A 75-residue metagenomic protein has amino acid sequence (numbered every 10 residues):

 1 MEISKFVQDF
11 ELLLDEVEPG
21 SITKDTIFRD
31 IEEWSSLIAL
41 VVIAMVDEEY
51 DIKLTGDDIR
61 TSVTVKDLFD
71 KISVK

Functional and structural regions predicted by a protein language model:
M1-W34, I38-I43, E49-K75: Phosphopantetheine-dependent thiolation modules in NRPS/PKS and related acyl-activating systems
